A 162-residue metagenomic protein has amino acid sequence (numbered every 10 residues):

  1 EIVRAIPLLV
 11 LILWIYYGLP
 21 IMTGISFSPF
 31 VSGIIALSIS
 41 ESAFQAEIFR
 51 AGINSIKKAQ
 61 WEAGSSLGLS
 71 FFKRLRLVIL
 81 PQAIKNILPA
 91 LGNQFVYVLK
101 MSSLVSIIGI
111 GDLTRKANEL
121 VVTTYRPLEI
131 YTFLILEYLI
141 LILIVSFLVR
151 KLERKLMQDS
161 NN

Functional and structural regions predicted by a protein language model:
E1-N162: Transmembrane alpha-helices and adjacent helix-loop boundaries
